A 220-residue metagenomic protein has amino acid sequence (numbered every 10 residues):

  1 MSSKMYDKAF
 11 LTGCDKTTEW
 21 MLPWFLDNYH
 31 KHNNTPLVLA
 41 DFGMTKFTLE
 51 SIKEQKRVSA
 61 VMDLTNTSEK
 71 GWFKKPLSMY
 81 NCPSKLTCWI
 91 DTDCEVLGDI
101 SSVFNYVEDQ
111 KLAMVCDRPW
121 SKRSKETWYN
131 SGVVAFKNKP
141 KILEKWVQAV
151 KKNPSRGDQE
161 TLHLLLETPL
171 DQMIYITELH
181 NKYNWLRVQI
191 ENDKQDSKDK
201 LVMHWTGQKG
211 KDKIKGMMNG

Functional and structural regions predicted by a protein language model:
M1-N66, T206-N219: N-terminal anchoring/stem segment of glycosyltransferases
L11-L22, S68, W72, S124-T127 (+1 more regions): Aromatic-acidic/polar surface patches that form glycan- and anion
T35-L37, S59, T87, T92-C94 (+1 more regions): Hydrophobic anchor at the start of a short beta-strand that flanks the dinucleotide cofactor-binding loop
P36-G43, C88, A113-M114, V202-M203: Short, hydrophobic beta-strand segments that form beta-sheet elements in well-ordered domains
I52, M79, L162-L166: Structural element of the ATP-grasp superfamily
K70-W128, A135-F136: GT-A fold catalytic core of metal-dependent nucleotide-sugar glycosyltransferases, centered on the diacidic
W128-Y129, K198: Short, solvent-exposed loop/turn segments at the edges of secondary structure
F136-G220: Catalytic core and acceptor-binding pocket of nucleotide-sugar-dependent glycosyltransferases
